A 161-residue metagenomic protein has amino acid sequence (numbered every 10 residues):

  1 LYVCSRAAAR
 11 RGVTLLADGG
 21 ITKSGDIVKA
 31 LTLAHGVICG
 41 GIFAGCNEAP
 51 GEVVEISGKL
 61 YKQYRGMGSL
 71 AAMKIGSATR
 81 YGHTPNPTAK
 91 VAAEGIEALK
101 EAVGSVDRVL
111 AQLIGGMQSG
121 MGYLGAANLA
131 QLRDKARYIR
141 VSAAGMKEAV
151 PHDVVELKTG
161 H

Functional and structural regions predicted by a protein language model:
L1-A17, I21-H161: Alpha/beta catalytic cores of nucleotide-metabolism and tRNA/nucleoside-modifying enzymes
